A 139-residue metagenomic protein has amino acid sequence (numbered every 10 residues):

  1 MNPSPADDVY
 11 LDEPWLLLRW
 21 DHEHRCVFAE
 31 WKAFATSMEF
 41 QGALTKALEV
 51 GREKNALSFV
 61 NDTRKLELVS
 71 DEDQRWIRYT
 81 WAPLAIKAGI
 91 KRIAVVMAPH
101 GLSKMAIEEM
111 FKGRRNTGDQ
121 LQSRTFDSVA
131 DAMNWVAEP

Functional and structural regions predicted by a protein language model:
M1-P139: Amphipathic, Lys/Arg-enriched alpha-helical "gate/interface" segment within cytosolic domains that mediates
